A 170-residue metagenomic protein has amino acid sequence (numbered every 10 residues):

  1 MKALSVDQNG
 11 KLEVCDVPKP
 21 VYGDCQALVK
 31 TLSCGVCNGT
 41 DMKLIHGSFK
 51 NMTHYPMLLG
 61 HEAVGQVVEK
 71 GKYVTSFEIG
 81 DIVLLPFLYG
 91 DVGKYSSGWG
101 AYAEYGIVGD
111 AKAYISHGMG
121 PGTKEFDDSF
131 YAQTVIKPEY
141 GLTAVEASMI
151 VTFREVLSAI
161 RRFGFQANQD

Functional and structural regions predicted by a protein language model:
M1-K2: Extreme N-terminal starter segment of soluble prokaryotic enzymes
D7-G10, C34-V36: Short polar catalytic/cofactor-binding loops
G10-P18: Short glycine/threonine/proline-enriched tight-turn/helix- or strand-capping micro-motif at secondary-structure
K19-G35, S48-Y102, G109-K112: Glycine-rich beta-strand-centered segment in the early N-terminal region that forms part of a ligand/cofactor-binding
N38-I45: Cytochrome P450 core scaffold surrounding the K-helix E-X-X-R motif and the conserved "meander" helix-loop region
G90-Q169: NAD(P)H dinucleotide-binding glycine-rich loop of Rossmann-like/cofactor-binding domains, especially the beta1-alpha1
